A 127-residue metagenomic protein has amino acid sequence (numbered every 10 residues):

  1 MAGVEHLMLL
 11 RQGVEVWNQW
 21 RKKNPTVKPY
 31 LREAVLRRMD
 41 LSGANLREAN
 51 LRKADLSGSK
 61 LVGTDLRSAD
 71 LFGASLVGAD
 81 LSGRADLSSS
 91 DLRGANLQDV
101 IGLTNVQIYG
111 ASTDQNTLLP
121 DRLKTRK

Functional and structural regions predicted by a protein language model:
V4-M8, E15-V16, W20-K127: Tandem repeat scaffolds
